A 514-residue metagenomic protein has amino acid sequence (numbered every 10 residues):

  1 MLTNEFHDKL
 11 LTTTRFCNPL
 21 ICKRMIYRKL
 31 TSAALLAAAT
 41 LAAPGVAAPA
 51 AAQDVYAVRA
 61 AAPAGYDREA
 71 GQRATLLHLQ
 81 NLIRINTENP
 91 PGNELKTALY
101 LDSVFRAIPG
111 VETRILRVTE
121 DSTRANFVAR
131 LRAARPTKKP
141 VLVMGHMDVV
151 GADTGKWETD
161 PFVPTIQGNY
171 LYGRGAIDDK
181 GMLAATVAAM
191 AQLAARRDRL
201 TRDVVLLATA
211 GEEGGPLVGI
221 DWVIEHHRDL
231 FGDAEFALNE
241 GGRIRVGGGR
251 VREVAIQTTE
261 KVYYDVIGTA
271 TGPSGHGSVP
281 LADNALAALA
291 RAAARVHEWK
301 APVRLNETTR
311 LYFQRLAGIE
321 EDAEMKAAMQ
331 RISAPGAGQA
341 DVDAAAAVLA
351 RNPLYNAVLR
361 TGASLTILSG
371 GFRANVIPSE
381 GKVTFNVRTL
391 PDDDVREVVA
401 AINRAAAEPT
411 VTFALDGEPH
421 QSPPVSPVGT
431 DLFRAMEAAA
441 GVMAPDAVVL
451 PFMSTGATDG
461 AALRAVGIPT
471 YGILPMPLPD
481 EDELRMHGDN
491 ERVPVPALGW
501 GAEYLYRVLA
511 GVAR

Functional and structural regions predicted by a protein language model:
C22-L35: Bacterial N-terminal signal peptides that target proteins for export
T40-P49: C-terminal segment of classical bacterial N-terminal signal peptides
Q53-V55, G242-R252, I256-T259, Y263-G501 (+2 more regions): Metal-dependent amide/peptide-bond hydrolase catalytic core, centered on the "pita-bread" metallohydrolase fold
D54-R174, L193-R202: Acidic/His- and Gly-rich active-site-bordering loop/insert found across diverse amide/peptide-bond hydrolases
G71-L79, E94-T97, L101, M182 (+11 more regions): Stable alpha-helical elements in mature extracytoplasmic
Q80-E88, D102, R106-G110, A188-A195 (+7 more regions): Sec-exported extracytoplasmic/periplasmic mature domains
E88-P90, E120-S122, A134-P136, M147-G151 (+5 more regions): Solvent-exposed loop/turn segments at secondary-structure junctions within structured extracellular/periplasmic domains
Y170-L171, I177-A255: Acidic/histidine-rich catalytic neighborhood of metal-dependent amide-processing enzymes
